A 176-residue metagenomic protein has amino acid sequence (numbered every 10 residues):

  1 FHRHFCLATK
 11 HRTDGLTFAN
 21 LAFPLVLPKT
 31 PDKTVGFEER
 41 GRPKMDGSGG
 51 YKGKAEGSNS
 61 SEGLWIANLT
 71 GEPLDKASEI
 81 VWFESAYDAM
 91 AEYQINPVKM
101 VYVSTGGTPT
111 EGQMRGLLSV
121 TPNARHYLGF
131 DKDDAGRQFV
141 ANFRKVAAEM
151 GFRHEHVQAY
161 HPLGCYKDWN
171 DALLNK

Functional and structural regions predicted by a protein language model:
F1-L16: Short, basic/aromatic recognition patches
H4-A8, G36, G136: Glycine-centered structural positions embedded in regular secondary structure
F5, V35, E62-L64, K167 (+1 more regions): Flexible, active-site-adjacent loop/turn segments at secondary-structure boundaries
R12-P122: Phosphate-handling DNA/RNA-contact segment within nucleic-acid enzymes
Q94-K176: TOPRIM fold recognition
